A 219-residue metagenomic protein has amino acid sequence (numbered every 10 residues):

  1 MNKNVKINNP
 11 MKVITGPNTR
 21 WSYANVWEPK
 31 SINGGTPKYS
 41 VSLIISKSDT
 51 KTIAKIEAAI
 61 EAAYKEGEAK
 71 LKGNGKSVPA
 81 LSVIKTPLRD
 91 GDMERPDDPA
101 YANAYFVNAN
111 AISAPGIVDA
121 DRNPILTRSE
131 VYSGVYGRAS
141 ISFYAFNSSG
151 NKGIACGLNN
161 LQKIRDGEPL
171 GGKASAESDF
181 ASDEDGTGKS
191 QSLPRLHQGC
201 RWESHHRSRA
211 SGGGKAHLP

Functional and structural regions predicted by a protein language model:
M1-F106: OB-fold ssDNA-binding interfaces and closely related basic DNA-contact patches used across DNA replication/repair
M1-I7, E168-P219: Acidic, gly/ser/pro-rich intrinsically disordered tails
S42-I44, N108-N110, S140-S142, Q162: Residue-level recognition of well-ordered beta-strand positions that form the cores of beta-sheet-rich folds across
T52, A114-G116, K163-G171, C200-E203: A broad, structure-centric signal for solvent-exposed, well-ordered loop/edge residues that line or flank functional
F106-A120: Short, basic/aromatic beta-hairpin or loop at an interaction surface
V118-S192: Compact mixed alphabeta submodule
